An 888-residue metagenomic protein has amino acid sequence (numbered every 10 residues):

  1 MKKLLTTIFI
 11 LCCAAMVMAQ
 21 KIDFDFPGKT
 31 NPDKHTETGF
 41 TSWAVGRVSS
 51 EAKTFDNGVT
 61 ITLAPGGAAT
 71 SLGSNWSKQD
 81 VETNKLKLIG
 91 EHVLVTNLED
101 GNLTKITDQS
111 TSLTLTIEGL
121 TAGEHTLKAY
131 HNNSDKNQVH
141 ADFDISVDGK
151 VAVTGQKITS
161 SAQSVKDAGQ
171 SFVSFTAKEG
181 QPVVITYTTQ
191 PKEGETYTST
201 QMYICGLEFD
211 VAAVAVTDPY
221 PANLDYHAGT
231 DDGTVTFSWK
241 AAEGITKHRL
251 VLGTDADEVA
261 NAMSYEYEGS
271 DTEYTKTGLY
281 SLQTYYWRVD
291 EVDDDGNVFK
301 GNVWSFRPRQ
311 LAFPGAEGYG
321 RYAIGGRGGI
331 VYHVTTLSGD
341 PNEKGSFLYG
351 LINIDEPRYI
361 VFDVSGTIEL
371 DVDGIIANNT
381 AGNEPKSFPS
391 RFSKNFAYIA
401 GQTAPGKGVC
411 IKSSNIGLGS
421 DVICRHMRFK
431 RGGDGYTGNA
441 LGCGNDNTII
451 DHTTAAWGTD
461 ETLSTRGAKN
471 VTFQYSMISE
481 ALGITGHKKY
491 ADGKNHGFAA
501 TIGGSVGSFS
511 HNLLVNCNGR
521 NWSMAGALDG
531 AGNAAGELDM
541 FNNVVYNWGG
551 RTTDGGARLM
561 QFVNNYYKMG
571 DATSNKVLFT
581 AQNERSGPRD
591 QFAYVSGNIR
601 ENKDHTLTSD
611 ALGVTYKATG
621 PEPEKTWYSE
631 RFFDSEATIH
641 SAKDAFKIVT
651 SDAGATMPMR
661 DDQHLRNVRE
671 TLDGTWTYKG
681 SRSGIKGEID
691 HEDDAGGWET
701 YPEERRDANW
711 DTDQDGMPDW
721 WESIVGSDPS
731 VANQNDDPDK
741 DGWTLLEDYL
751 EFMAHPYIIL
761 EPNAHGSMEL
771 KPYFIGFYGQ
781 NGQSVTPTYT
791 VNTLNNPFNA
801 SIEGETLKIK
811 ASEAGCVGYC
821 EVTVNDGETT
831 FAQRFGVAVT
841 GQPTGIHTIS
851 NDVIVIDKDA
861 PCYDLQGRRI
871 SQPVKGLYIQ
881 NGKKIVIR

Functional and structural regions predicted by a protein language model:
Q20-A212: Compositionally biased, intrinsically disordered or flexible polar/acidic segments
V214-P221, P756-P762, T788, G841-Q866: Residue-level detector of functionally pivotal "anchor" positions at catalytic/ligand-binding pockets or at interdomain
S281, V292-Q310: Extracellular fibronectin type III
R309, I368-V506: Right-handed parallel beta-helix
I360, I399, I411, V422-R425 (+6 more regions): All-beta strand scaffolds that present successive hydrophobic residues in beta-strands
S523, L528, N533-D694: Extracellular beta-rich repeat passengers
A695-Y757: Extracellular calcium-associated, cysteine-rich motifs in secreted modular proteins
F774-T806: Surface-exposed or secretory-pathway low-complexity segments enriched in glycine-proline and Ser/Thr/acidic residues
